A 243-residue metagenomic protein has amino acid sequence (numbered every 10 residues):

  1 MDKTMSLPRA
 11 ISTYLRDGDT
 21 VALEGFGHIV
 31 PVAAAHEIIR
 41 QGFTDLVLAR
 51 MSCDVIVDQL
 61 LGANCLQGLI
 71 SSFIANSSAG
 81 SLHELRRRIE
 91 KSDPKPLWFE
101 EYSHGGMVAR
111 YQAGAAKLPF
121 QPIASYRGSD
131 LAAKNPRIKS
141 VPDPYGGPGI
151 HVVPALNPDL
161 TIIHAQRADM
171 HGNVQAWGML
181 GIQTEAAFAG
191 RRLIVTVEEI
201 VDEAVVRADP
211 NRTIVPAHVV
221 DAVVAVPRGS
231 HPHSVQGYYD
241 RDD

Functional and structural regions predicted by a protein language model:
M1-D243: Conserved alpha/beta enzyme-core scaffold
